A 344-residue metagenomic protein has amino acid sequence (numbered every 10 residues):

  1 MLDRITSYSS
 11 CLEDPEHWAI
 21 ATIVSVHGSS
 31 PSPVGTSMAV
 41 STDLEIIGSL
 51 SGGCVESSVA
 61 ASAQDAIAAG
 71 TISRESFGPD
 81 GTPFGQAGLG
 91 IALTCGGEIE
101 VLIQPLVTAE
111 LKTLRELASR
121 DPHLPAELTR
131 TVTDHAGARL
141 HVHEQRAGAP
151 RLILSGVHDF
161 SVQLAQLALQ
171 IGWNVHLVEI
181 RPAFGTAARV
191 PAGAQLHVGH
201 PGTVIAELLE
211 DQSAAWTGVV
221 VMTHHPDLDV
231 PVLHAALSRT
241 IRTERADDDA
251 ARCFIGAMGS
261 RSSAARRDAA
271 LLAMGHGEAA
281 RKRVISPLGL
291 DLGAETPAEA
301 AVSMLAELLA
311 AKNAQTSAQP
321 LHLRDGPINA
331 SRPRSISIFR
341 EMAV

Functional and structural regions predicted by a protein language model:
M1-H197, D211-G218, A269-L272, E307 (+2 more regions): Segments forming oxygen-rich coordination pockets for charged ligands
L2-T6, C54, S58, D159 (+7 more regions): Conserved active-site and cofactor/substrate-binding residues in soluble primary-metabolism enzymes
P150, S155, M222-T223, F254-M258 (+1 more regions): Thr-Gly-centered strand-to-loop micro-motif
V178, G218, T223-H224, D229-L271: ADP-ribose/adenylate-binding Rossmann-like module
I180-A183, H200-V204, M258-S262: Short, acidic/turn-prone active-site loops that include or flank metal/cofactor- and phosphate-binding residues
H197-I205, T223-D227: A general structural motif
G202-A214: Short amphipathic alpha-helix with an adjacent loop that forms part of the alpha/beta core around
S260-A264, M274-L309: Active-site capping/gating segments
